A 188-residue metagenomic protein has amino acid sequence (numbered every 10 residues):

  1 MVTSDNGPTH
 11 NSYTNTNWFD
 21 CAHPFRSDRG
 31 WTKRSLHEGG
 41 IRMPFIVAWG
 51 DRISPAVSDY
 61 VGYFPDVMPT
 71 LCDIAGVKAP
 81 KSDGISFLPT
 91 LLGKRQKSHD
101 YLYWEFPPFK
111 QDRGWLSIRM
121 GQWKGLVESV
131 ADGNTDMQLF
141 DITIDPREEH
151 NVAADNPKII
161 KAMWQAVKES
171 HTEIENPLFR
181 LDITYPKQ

Functional and structural regions predicted by a protein language model:
M1-S4, P44-I46, V67-C72: Beta-strand elements within well-structured catalytic alpha/beta cores of enzymes that handle phosphate/sulfate esters
D5-T9, K187-Q188: Short, internal active-site loops enriched in acidic
P8-S35, I53, P65-I142, E173 (+1 more regions): C-terminal cap/loop subdomain of S1 sulfatases and analogous C-terminal strand-loop tails that border
R42-F45, Y185-Q188: Conserved N-terminal phosphate-binding loop of PLP-dependent enzymes in the Aspartate aminotransferase
I46-I53: The feature captures the short pre-catalytic strand/loop hairpin that immediately precedes and shapes the active-site
S54-V61: A short glycine-threonine-serine/GTX helix/turn-capping micro-motif
D145: Intrinsically disordered, low-complexity polar regions and short flexible loop motifs
H150-K158: Active-site-proximal N-terminal segment of extracellular/periplasmic enzymes that hydrolyze or transfer
